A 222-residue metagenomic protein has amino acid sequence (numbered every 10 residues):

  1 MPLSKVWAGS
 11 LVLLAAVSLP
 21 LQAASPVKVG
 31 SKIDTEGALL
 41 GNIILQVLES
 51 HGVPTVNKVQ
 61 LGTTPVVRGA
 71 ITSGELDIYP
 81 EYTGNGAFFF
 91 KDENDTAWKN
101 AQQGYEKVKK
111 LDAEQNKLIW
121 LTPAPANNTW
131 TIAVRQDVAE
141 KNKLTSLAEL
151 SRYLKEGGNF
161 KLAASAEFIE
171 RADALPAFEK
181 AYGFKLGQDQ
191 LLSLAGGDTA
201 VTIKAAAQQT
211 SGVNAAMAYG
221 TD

Functional and structural regions predicted by a protein language model:
M1-S10: Bacterial N-terminal signal peptides that target proteins for export
G9-S18: Bacterial N-terminal signal peptides
L19-A23: Sec/Tat signal peptide C-region and signal peptidase I cleavage site
P26-I44, Q60-T63, E167-E170: Extracytoplasmic "Venus flytrap"
T35-P54, P176-Y182: Short, polar/charged alpha-helical segment
Y82-D95, G104-K110, A205-D222: A ligand-binding cleft/hinge motif common to bilobed small-molecule-binding domains
Q102-K161: A conserved helix-loop-strand patch within extracytoplasmic ligand-binding domains of the periplasmic binding
E156-D222: Ligand-binding pocket segment of bilobal, Venus flytrap-like solute-binding proteins
